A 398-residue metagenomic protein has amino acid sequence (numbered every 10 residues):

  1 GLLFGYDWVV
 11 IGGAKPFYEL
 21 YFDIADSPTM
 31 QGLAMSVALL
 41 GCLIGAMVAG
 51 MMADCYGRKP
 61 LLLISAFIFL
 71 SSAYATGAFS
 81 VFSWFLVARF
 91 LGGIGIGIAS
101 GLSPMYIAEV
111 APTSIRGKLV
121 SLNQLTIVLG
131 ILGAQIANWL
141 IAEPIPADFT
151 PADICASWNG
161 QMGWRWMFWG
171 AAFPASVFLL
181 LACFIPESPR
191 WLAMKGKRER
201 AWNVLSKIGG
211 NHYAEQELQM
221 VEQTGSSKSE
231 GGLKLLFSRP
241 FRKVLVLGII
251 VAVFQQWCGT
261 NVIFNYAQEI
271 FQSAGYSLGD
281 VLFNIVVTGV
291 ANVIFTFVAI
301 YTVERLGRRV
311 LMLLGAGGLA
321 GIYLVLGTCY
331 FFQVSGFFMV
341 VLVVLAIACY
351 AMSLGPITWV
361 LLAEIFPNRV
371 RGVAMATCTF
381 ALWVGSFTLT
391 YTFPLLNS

Functional and structural regions predicted by a protein language model:
G1-I208, S226-S398: Alpha-helical transmembrane bundle of multi-pass membrane proteins
A214-G225: Short, well-structured alpha-helical segments
